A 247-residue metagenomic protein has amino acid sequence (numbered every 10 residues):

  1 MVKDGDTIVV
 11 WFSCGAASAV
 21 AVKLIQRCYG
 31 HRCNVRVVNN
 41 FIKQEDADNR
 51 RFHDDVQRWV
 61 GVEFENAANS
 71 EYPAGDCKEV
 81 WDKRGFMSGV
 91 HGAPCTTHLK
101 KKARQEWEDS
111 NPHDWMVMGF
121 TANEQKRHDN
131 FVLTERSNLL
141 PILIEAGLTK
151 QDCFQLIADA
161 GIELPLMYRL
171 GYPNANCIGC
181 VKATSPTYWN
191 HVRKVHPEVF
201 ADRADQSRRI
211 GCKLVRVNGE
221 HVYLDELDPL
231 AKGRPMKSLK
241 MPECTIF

Functional and structural regions predicted by a protein language model:
M1-F247: Nucleotide-activated chemistry modules centered on ATP-dependent adenylation/adenylyltransferase
